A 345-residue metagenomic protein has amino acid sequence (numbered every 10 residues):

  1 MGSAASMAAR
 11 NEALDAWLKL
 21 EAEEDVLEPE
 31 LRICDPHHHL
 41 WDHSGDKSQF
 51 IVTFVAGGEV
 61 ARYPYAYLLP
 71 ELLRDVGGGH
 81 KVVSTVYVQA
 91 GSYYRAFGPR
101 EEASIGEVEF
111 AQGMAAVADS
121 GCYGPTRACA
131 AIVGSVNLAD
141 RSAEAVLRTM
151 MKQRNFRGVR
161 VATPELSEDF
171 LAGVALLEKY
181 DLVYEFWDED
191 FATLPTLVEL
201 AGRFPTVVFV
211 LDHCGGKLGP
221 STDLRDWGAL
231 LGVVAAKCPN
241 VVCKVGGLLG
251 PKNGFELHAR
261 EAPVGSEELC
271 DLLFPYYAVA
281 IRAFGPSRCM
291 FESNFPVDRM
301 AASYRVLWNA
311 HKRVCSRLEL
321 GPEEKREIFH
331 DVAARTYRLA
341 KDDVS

Functional and structural regions predicted by a protein language model:
G2-R32, D46-V76, S84, A278-V279 (+2 more regions): Mid-to-C-terminal alpha-helical segments outside catalytic/metal-binding sites
A8-L18, G98-A192, V198-E199, G215-T222 (+2 more regions): Active-site gating/metal-coordination segments in enzymes
P29-R32, H80-S84, P125-A131, Q153-R157 (+5 more regions): Short, well-ordered coil/turn segments that N-cap beta-strands
R32-G45, L211: Histidine-centered catalytic micro-motifs
H37, T85, A111, I132 (+8 more regions): Conserved, mostly hydrophobic/aromatic
H39-S44, S92-R95, A139-R141, F191-P195 (+3 more regions): Active-site environment of divalent metal-dependent phosphoester hydrolases
Q49-F50, E165-M290: Catalytic pocket-lining loop regions of alpha/beta-barrel enzymes, especially the amidohydrolase/enolase/GH5 lineages
V52-E102, P125-N137, R157-V161, L182-Y184: Divalent metal-dependent hydrolysis catalytic cores, especially in the metallo-beta-lactamase
